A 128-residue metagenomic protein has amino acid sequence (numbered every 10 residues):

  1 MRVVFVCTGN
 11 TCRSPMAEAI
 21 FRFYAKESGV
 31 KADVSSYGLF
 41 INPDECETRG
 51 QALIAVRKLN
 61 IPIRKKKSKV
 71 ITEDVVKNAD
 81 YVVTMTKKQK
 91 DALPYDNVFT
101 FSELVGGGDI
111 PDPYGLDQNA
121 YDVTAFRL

Functional and structural regions predicted by a protein language model:
M1-K77: Conserved active-site segments centered on acidic
C7-N10, V83, L128: Hydrophobic structural packing positions in well-ordered secondary structure
A32-V34, I61-R64, G108-D112, F126-L128: Short, surface-exposed, polar/charged, turn-prone segments marking secondary-structure boundaries
Y81, K87-R127: Phosphate-binding/catalytic loops
